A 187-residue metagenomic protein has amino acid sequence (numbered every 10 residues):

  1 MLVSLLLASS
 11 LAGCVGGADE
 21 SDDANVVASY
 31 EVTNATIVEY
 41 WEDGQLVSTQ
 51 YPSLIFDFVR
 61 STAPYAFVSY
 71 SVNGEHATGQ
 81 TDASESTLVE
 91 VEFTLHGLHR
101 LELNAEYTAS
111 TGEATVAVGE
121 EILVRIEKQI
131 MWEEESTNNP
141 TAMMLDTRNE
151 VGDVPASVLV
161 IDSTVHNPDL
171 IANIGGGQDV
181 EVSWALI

Functional and structural regions predicted by a protein language model:
M1-Y30, L103: Secretory targeting signatures
N25, E106-E150: Non-catalytic extracellular/lumenal accessory regions of secreted precursors
I55-P64, T164-H166: Acidic, Ser/Thr
Y65-A77: Change to "...patches in solvent-exposed regions of secreted, membrane-anchored, or virion-exposed structural
A77-E85: Short beta-strand segments within Ig-like beta-sandwich modules, predominantly Fibronectin type-III
E90-L95: Residue-level recognition of secondary-structure-to-loop junctions
G97-L101: Exposed beta-strand face motif in extracellular beta-rich ectodomains
N138-I187: Acidic, Ser/Thr/Pro-rich low-complexity intrinsically disordered segments
